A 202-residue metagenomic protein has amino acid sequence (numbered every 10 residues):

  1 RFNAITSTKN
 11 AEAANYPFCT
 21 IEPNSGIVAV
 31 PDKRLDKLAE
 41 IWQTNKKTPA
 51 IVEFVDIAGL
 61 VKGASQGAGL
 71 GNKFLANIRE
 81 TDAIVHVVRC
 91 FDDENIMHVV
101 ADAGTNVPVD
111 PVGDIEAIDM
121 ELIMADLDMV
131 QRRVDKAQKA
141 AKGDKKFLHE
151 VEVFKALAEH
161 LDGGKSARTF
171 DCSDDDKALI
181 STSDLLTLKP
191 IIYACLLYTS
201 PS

Functional and structural regions predicted by a protein language model:
R1-K62, N72, I78: Conserved G1/Walker A P-loop phosphate-binding module
R1-T6, V85, I192-L196: Generic low-polarity alpha-helical segments
V55, V88, C195: Active-site flanking residues adjacent to catalytic metal/cofactor-binding acidic residues
S65-I192: Phosphate/Mg2+-binding loops and adjacent switch elements in nucleotide/diphosphate-handling enzyme cores
Y198-S202: Conserved small/polar residues in nucleotide/adenosyl-binding loops
